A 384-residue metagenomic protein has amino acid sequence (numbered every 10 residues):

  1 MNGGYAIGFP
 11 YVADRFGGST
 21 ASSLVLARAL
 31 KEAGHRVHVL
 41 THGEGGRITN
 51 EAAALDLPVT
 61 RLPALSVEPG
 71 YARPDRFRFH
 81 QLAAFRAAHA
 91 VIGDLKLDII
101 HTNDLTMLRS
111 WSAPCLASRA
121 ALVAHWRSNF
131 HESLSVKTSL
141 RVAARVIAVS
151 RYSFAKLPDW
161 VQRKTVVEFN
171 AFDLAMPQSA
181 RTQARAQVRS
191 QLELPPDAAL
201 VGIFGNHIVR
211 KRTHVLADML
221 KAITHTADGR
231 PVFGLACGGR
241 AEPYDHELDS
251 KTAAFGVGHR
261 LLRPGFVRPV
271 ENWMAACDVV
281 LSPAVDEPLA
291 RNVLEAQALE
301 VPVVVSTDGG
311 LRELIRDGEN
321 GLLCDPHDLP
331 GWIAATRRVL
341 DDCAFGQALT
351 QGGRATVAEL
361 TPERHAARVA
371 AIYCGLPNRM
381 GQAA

Functional and structural regions predicted by a protein language model:
G18-R28, A199, I203-T224, P330: A conserved mid-protein helix/loop that constitutes part of the nucleotide-sugar donor-binding site
L40-G46, F204, F233-H246: Glycosyltransferase donor-sugar binding loop
T102-L108, W126: Short His-centered aromatic/hydrophobic patch
Q187-S190, R338, F345-E359, R368-A371: A short, well-ordered alpha-helix in the C-terminal region of glycosyltransferases
H246-G265: Nucleotide-activated donor-binding/catalytic signature segment of Leloir-type glycosyltransferases, i.e., the conserved
F266, V285: Aromatic "clamp/platform" in nucleotide-sugar-dependent glycosyltransferases that forms part of the donor/acceptor
P302-V305, I315: Short hydrophobic beta-strand element within catalytic cores of glycosyltransferases and related nucleotide-activated
D317-G318, L322-L329, R338-C343, A358: Conserved acidic donor-binding segment of nucleotide-sugar-dependent glycosyltransferases
